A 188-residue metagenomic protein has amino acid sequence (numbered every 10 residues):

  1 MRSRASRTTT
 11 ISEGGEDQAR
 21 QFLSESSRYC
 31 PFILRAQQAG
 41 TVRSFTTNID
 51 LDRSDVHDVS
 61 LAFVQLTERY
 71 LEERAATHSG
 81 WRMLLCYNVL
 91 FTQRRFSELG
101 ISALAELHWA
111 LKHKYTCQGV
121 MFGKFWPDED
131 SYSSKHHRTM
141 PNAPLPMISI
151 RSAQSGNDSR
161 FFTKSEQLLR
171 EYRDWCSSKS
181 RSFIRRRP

Functional and structural regions predicted by a protein language model:
M1-G80: N-terminal, charge-rich interaction modules
T41-D50, L85-L90, M121, M147-S149: Ordered hydrophobic segments in well-structured contexts
D55-D58, R95-A103, S152-D158: General structural signal for secondary-structure boundaries
Q65, R69, S102-H113, Q167-R170 (+1 more regions): Charged/polar, solvent-exposed surface patches and flexible loops
Y70-H78, K114, Q118, S155 (+1 more regions): Short secondary-structure junctions and interdomain/linker hinges
W81-N88, Q93-F125, S131-S133, H137-A143: Non-transmembrane, aqueous-exposed alpha-helical and coiled segments at domain scale
P127-S131, A153-G156: Short Gly/Pro-enriched loop/turn and capping motifs at secondary-structure junctions
R138-P188: A cross-taxonomic marker for long C-terminal extensions/tails that follow the last structured domain
